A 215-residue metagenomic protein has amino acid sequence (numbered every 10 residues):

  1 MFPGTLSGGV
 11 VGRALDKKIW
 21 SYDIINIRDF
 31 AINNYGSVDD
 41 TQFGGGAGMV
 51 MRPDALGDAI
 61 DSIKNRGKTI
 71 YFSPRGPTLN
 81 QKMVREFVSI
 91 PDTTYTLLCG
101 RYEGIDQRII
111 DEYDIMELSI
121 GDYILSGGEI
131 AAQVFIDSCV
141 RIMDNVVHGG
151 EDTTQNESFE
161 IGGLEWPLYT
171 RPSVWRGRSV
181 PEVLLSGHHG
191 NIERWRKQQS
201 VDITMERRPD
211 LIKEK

Functional and structural regions predicted by a protein language model:
M1-D29: Glycine-rich, flexible N-terminal cofactor/catalytic loop recognition
G8-A14, V38-Q42, T78: Metabolite-binding pocket within alpha/beta catalytic cores that recognizes anionic/polar moieties
D23-I25, K68-I70, Y95-T96, M116-L118: Hydrophobic/aromatic beta-strand patches that form the interior of the parallel beta-sheet core in alpha/beta enzyme
A31-N34, D39, F43-L56: A short aromatic-anchored loop/beta-hairpin motif
G46, G100, H188: Conserved RecA-like P-loop NTPase ATPase core
V50-R101, D106-Q107: S-adenosyl-L-methionine/SAH cofactor-binding core of RNA-modifying enzymes
I105, I109-S158: Structured adenosyl-cofactor binding patch, chiefly the S-adenosyl-L-methionine
F159-E214: Long, charged alpha-helical interface segments
